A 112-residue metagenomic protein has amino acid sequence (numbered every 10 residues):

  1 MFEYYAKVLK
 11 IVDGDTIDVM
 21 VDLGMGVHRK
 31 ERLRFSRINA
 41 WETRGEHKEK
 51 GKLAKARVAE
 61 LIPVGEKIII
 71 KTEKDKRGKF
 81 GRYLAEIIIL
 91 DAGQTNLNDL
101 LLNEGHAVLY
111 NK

Functional and structural regions predicted by a protein language model:
M1-K112: Small beta-barrel nucleic-acid-binding modules, primarily SNase/OB-fold domains and secondarily Tudor-like barrels
